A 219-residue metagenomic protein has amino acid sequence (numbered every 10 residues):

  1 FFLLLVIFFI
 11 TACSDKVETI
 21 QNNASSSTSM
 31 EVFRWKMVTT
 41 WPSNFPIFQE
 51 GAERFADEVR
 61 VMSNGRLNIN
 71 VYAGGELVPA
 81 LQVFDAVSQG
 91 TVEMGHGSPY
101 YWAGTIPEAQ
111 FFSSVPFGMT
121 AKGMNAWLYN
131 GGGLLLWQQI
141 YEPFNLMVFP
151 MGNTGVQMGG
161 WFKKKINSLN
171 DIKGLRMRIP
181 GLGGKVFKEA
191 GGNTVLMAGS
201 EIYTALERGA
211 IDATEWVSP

Functional and structural regions predicted by a protein language model:
F1-R34: Short, low-complexity disordered leader/linker segments with a strong preference for bacterial N-terminal type II
K36-E53, G74-V78: Extracytoplasmic "Venus flytrap"
F45-N70, K185: Short, polar/charged alpha-helical segment
E53-R60, S88, E93, S98-T194 (+2 more regions): Contiguous mixed-secondary-structure segments that line small-molecule binding/active-site clefts of soluble domains
I69-A73, L196: A structural preference for short, hydrophobic beta-strand core positions in alpha/beta folds
A80-F84, I202-A205: Short, hydrophobic alpha-helical packing/hinge segments within bilobed ligand-binding/sensory domains
M197-P219: Extracytoplasmic/periplasmic substrate-binding proteins
